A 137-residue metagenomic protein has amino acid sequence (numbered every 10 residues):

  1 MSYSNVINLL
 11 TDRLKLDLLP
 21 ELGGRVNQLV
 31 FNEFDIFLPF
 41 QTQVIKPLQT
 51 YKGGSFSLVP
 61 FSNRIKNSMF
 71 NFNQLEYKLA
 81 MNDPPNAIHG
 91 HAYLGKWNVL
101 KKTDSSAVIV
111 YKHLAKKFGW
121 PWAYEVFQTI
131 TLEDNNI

Functional and structural regions predicted by a protein language model:
M1-N136: Surface-exposed acidic/polar loop and edge beta-strand patches at domain peripheries
